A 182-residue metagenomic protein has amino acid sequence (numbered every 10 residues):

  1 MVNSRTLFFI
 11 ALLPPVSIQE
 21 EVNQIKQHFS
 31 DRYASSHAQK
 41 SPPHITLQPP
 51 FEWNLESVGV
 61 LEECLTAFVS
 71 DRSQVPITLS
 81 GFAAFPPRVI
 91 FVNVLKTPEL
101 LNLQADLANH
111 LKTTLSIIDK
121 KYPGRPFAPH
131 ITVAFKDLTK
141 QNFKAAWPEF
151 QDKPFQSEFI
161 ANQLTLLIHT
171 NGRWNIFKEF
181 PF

Functional and structural regions predicted by a protein language model:
M1-P76, T97-S157, R173-F182: Basic, often amphipathic N-terminal segments
F9, V89, Q163: Short hydrophobic/aromatic beta-strand or adjacent loop that forms the aromatic wall/cage of a ligand/substrate-binding
A83, D137, T165: Active-site-proximal loop/turn and secondary-structure-junction residues that shape catalytic pockets, frequently
A83-V89: Short, basic/glycine-rich phosphate-binding loops at helix/coil junctions that contact nucleotide phosphates
P87, V133-F135, H169: Short, conserved secondary-structure transition motifs
F150-D152, I160-I168: Low-complexity, intrinsically disordered Gly/Pro/Thr-rich segments
